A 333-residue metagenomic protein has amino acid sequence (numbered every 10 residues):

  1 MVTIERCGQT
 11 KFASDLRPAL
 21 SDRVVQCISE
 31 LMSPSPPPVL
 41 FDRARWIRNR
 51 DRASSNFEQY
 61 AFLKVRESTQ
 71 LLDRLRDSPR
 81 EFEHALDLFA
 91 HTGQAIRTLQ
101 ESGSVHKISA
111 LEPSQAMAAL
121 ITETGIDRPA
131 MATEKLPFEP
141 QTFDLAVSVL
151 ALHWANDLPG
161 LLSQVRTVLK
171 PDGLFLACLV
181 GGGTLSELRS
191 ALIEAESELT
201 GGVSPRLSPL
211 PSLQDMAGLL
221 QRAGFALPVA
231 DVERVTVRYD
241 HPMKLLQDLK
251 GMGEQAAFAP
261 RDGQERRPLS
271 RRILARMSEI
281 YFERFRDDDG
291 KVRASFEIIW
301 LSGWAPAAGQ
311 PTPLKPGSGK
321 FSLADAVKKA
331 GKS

Functional and structural regions predicted by a protein language model:
S33-R80: Class I SAM-dependent methyltransferase Rossmann-like catalytic core, especially the SAM/SAH-binding loop
R80-E139, L145, P159-G160: Class I SAM-dependent methyltransferase SAM/SAH-binding core
D144-P159, L179: A short SAM/SAH-binding and catalytic strip from SAM-dependent methyltransferases
P159-L174: A short glycine-rich, Lys/Arg-flanked "PGG" loop and its adjoining helix->strand segment in the class I
L176-K244, M252-R267: Conserved catalytic/acceptor-binding region of the Class I
A223, M243-S333: C-terminal lobe and adjacent flexible extensions of AdoMet/dcAdoMet transferase-like proteins
